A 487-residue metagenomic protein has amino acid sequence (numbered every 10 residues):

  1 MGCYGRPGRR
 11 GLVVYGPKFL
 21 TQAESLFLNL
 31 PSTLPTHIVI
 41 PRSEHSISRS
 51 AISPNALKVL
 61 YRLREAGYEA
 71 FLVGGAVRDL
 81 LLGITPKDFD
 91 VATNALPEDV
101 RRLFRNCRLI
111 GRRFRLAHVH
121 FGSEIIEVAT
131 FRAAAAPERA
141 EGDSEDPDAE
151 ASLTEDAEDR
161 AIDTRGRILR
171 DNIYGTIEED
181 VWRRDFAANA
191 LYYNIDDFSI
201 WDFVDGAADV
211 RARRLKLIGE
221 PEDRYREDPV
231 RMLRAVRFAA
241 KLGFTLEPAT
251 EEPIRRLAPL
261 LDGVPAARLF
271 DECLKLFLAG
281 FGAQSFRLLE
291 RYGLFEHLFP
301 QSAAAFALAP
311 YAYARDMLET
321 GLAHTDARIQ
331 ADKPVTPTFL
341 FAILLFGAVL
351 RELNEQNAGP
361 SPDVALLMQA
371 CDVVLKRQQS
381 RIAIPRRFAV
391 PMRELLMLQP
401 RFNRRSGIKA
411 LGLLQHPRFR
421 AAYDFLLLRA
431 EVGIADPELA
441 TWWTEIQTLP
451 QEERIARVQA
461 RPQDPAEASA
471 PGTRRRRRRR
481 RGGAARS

Functional and structural regions predicted by a protein language model:
G2-S487: Catalytic cores of the polymerase beta-like nucleotidyltransferase superfamily and closely associated nucleotide
